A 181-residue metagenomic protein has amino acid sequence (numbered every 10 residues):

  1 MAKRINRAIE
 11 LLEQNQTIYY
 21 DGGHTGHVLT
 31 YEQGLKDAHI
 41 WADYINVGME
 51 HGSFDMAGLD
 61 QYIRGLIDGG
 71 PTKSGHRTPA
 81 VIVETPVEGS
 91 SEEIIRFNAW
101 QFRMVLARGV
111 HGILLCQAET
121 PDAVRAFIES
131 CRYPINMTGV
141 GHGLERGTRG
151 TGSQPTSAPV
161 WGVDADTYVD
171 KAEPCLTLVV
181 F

Functional and structural regions predicted by a protein language model:
M1-F181: Expand to "…catalyze enediolate/carbanion chemistry for C-C bond making/breaking, isomerization, decarboxylation
